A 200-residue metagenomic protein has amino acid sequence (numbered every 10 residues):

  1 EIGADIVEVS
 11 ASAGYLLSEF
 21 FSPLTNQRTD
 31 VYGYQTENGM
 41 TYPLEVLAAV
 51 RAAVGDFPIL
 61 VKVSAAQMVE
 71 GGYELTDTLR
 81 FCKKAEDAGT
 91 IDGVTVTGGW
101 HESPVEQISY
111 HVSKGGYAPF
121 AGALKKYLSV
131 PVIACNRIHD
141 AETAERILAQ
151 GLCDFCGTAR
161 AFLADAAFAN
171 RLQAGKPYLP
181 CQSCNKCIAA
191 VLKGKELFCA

Functional and structural regions predicted by a protein language model:
E1-A200: Flavin-dependent oxidoreductase catalytic cores
